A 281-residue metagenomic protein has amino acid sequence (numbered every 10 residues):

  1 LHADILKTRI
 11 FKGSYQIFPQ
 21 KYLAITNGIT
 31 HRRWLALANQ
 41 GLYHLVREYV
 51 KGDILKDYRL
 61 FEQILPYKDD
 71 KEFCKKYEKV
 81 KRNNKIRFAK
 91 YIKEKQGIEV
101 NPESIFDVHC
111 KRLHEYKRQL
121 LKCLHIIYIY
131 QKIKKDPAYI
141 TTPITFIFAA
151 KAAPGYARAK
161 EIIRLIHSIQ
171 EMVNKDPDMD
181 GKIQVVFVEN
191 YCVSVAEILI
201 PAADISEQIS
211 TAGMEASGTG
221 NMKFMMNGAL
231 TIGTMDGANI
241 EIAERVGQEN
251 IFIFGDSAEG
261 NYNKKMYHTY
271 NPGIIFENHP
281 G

Functional and structural regions predicted by a protein language model:
L1-I5, K12-T30: Donor nucleotide-sugar binding/catalytic pocket of nucleotide-sugar-dependent glycosyltransferases
L1-K12, P272-G281: Extended catalytic-interface subdomain
H2-L6, T30-W34, E115-Y116, K122-C123 (+6 more regions): Flexible loop/turn segments at secondary-structure boundaries
F18, T26-I64, P201-A202, I209-G281: Catalytic binding pocket for nucleotide-activated donors in carbohydrate/polymer assembly enzymes
L23, Y139-I140, G155-A159, I163 (+1 more regions): Substrate-recognition/cap regions that form aromatic- and gly/pro-loop-enriched pockets for small-molecule ligands
A38-E99: Extended, charge-enriched "interface" segments that sit outside catalytic cores
R82-A196: Long, K/E/R/D-enriched contiguous segments that form extended
F148-A149, F187-N190, Q208-T211, G233-M235: Short His-Asn-centered micro-motif
